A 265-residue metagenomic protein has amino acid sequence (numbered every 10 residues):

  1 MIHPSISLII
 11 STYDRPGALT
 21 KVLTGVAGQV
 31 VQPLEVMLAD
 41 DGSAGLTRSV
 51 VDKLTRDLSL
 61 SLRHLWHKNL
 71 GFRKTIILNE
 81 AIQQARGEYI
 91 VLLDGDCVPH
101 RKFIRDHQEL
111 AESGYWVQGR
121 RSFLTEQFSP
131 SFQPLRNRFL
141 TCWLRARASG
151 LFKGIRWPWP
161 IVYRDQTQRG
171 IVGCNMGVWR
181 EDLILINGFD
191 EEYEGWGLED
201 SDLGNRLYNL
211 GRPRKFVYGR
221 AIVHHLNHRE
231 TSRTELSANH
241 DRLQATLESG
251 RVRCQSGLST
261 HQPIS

Functional and structural regions predicted by a protein language model:
P4-S7, E35, D202: Cell-envelope/extracellular polymer assembly enzymes that use nucleotide-activated donors
T24-P33: Short, acidic, metal-binding catalytic loop of nucleotide-sugar glycosyltransferases
P33-S43, R63-H67: Short beta-strand/loop segment that forms part of the nucleotide-sugar
D40-V50, C97: A conserved acidic beta->alpha catalytic loop
K68-A85, K102: Glycine-rich, basic loop-to-helix element that forms the pyrophosphate-binding segment of sugar-nucleotide handling
I90: Short aromatic/hydrophobic "clamp" motif used to bind/position activated sugar donors
K102-R138: Conserved donor NDP-sugar-binding/catalytic core segment of glycosyltransferases
E192-S265: C-terminal catalytic/acceptor-binding lobe
